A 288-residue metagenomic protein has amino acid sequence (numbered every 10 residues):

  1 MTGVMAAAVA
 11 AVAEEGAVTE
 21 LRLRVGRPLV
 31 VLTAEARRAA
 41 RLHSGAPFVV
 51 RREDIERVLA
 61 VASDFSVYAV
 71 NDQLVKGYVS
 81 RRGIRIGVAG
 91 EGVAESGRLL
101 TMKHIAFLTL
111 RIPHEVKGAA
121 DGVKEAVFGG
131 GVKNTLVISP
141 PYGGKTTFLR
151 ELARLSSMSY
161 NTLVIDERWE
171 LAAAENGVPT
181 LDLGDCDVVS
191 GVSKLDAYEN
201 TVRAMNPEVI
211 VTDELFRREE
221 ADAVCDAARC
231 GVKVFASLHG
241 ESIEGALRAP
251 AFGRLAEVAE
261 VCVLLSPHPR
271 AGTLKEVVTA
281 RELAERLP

Functional and structural regions predicted by a protein language model:
M1-R82: N-terminal accessory targeting/assembly segments
V67-V132: P-loop NTP-binding catalytic core
I84, E91-K103, V261-P288: Conserved P-loop NTPase
V137: Hydrophobic anchor at the beta1->P-loop junction of P-loop NTPases
K145: Conserved lysine of the Walker
F148, L152: Hydrophobic positions on the alpha1 helix immediately C-terminal to the Walker A/P-loop
S156-T201: P-loop NTPase switch/communication element
M205-P207, V211-R270: Conserved P-loop NTPase nucleotide-binding/switch module
